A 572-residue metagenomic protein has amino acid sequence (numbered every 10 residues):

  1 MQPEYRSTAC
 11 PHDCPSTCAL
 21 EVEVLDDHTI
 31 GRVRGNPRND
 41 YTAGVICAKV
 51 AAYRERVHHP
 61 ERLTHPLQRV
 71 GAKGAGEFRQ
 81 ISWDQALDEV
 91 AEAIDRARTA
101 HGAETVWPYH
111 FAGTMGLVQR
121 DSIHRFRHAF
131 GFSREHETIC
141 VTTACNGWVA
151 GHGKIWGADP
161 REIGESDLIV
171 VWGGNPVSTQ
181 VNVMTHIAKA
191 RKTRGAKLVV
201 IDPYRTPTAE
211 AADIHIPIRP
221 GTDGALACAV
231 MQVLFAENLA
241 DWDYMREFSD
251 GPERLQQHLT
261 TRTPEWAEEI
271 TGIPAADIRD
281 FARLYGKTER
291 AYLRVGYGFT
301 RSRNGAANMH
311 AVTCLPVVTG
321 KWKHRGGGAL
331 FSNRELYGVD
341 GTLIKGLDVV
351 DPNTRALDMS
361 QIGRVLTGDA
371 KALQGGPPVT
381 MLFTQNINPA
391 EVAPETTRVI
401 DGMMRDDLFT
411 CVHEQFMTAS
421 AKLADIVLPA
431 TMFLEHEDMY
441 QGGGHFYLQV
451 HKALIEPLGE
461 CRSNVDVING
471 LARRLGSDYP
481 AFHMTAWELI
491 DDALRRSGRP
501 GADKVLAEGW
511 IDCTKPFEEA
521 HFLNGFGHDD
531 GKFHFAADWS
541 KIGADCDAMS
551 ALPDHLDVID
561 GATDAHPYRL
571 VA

Functional and structural regions predicted by a protein language model:
M1-E237, G251, P274, Q385 (+1 more regions): N-terminal export/assembly segments and adjacent metallocofactor-ligating motifs of anaerobic energy-metabolism
T8, P37, Y53, G76-Q80 (+19 more regions): Hydrophobic alpha-helical scaffolding
Y53, A93, A97, A129 (+9 more regions): Change "in soluble alpha/beta enzymes" to "in soluble alpha/beta proteins
R69-Q80, Q85, E237-A275, L454-H534 (+1 more regions): N-terminal leader/propeptide and maturation segments of large enzyme subunits in energy/redox metabolism and hydrolases
H101-T105, A240-M245, Y292, K323-L330 (+1 more regions): Flexible, glycine/charged-enriched surface loops at secondary-structure junctions
D121-A190, R194-V200, T208, G224-C228 (+3 more regions): Extended redox/cofactor-interaction regions of prokaryotic respiratory oxidoreductases
E210-I218, T431, F446-L458: Short beta-alpha connecting loops at secondary-structure transitions that line or flank enzyme active sites
V230, F248-L366: Active-site phosphate/pyrophosphate-binding segments
